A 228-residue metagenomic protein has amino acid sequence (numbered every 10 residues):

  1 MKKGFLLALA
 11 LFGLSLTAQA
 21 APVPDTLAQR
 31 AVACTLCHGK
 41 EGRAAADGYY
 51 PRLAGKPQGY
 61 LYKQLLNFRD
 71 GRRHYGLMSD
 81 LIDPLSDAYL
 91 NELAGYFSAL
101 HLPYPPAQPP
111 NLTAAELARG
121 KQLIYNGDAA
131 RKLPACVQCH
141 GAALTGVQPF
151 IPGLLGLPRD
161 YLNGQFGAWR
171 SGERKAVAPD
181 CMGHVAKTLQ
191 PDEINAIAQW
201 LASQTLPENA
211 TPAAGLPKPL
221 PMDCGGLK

Functional and structural regions predicted by a protein language model:
M1-G4: Positively charged n-region of N-terminal signal peptides that target proteins for export
L6-L7, L61: Short amphipathic alpha-helical "recognition" segments used for binding
L7-S15: Bacterial N-terminal signal peptides
L16-A20: Sec/Tat signal peptide C-region and signal peptidase I cleavage site
A21-A31, K40, G76-T145, S171-K228: Flexible coil segments in periplasmic/lumen-exposed cytochrome c-class electron-transfer proteins
P24-L27, G42-R72, S79-L85, V137 (+2 more regions): Gly/Gly-Pro-rich "capping" loops immediately C-terminal to redox-active cysteine motifs in periplasmic/lumenal
